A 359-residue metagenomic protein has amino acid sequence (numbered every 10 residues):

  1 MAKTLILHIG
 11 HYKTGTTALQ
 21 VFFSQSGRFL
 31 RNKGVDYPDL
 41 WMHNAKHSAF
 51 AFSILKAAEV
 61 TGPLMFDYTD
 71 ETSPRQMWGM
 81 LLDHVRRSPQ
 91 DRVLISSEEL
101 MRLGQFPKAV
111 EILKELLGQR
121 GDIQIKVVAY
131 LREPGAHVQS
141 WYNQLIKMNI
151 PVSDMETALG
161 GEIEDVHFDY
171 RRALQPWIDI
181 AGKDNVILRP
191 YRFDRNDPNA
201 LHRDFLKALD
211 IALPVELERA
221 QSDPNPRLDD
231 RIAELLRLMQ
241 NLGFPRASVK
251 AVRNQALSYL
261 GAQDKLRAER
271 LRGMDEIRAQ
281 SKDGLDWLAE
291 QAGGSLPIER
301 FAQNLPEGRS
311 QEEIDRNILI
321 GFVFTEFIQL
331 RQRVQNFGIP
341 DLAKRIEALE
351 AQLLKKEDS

Functional and structural regions predicted by a protein language model:
M1-D358: Anion-recognition interface
